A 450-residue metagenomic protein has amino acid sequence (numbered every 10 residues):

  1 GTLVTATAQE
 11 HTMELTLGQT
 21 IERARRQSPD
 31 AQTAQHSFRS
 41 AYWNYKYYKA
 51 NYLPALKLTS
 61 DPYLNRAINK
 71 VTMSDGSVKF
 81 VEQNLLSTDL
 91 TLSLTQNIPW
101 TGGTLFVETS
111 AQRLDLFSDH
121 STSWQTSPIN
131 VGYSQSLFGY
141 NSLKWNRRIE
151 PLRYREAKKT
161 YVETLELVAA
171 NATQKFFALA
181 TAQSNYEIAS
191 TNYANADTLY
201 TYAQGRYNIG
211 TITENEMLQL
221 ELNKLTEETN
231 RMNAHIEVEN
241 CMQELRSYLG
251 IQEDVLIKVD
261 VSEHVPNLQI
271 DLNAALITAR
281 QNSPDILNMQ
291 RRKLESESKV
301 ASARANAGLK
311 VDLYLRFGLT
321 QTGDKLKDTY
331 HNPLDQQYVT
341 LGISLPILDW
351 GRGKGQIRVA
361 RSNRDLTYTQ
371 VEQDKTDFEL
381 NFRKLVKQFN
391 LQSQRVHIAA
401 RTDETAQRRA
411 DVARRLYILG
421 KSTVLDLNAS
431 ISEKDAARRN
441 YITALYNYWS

Functional and structural regions predicted by a protein language model:
G1-T2: Bacterial N-terminal signal peptides
A6-D89, F138, S142-W145, I149-P151 (+7 more regions): Bacterial Sec-pathway N-terminal export signals of envelope proteins
E10-T12, S60-Y133, V259-Q269, A301 (+1 more regions): Small/polar, glycine/serine/threonine/aspartate-rich low-complexity segments that form flexible
L15, R148-T278, Q388, E433-K434: Periplasmic alpha-helical coiled-coil/stalk elements that build and connect Gram-negative outer-membrane
E22-Q32, R39-L56, T91-S123, V131-I149 (+6 more regions): A glycine-/polar-enriched beta->alpha junction
T33-Y48, T164, V168-A189, Y200 (+6 more regions): Amphipathic alpha-helical coiled-coil segments
L53, D312, R316-G318, Y338-G342 (+3 more regions): Exposed, low-structure sequence patches enriched in small/polar residues
A234, P284, A444: Metallo-beta-lactamase
